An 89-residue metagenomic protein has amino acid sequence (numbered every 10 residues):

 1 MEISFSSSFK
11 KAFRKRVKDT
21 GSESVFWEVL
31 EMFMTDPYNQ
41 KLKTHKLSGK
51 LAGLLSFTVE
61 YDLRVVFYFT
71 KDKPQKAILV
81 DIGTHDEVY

Functional and structural regions predicted by a protein language model:
M1-V29: Arg/Lys-rich, positively charged N-terminal/basic patches that mediate binding to nucleic acids
E2, S8-R14, T58-Y89: Enriched for short, Lys/Arg-rich terminal
K18, F26, K43-K50, R64 (+1 more regions): Flexible domain-boundary/linker segments
E23-M32, A77, I82: Short, charge- and proline-biased low-complexity linear segments that act as flexible interaction/docking motifs
L30, D36, D86-Y89: A short, hydrophobic secondary-structure junction motif
M32-F57: A short, surface-exposed loop/turn module that caps and links secondary-structure elements
